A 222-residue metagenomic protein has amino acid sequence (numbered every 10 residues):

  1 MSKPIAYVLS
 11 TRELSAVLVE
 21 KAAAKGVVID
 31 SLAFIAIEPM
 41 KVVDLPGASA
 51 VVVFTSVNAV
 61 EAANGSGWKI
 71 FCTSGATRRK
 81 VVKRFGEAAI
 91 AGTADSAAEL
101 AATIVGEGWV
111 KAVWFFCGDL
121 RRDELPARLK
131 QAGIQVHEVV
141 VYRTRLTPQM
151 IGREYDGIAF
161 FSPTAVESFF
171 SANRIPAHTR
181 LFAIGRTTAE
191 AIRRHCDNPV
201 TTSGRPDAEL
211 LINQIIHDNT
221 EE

Functional and structural regions predicted by a protein language model:
M1-E222: Signature of uroporphyrinogen-III synthase
